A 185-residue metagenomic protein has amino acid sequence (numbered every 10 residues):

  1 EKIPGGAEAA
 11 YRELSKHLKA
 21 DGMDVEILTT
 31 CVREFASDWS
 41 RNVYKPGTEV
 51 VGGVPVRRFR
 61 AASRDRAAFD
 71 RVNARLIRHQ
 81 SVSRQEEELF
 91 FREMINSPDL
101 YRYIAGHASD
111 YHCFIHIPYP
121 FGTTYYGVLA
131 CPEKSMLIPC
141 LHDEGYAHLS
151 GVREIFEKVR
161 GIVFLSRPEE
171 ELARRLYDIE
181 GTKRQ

Functional and structural regions predicted by a protein language model:
E1-R57, S109: N-terminal subdomain of nucleotide-sugar transferases
A7, T30, H116-I117, F164-S166: Replace "coordinates the UDP/GDP/TDP-sugar" with "coordinates nucleotide-activated sugar donors
R33, P120-T123, P168-E170: Alpha-helix capping/helix-boundary segments
A67-G122: Conserved nucleotide-sugar donor-binding subdomain of glycosyltransferases
D110-P120, T124-D143, V163: Active-site proximal beta-strand in glycosyltransferases
Y126-A130, S150-E154, L176: A short acidic, amphipathic alpha-helical/loop segment
S135-C140, Y146-R160: A conserved, positively charged/aromatic
D143-A147, V159-R184: A short, active-site helix/loop in glycosyltransferases that binds the activated sugar's phosphate group
